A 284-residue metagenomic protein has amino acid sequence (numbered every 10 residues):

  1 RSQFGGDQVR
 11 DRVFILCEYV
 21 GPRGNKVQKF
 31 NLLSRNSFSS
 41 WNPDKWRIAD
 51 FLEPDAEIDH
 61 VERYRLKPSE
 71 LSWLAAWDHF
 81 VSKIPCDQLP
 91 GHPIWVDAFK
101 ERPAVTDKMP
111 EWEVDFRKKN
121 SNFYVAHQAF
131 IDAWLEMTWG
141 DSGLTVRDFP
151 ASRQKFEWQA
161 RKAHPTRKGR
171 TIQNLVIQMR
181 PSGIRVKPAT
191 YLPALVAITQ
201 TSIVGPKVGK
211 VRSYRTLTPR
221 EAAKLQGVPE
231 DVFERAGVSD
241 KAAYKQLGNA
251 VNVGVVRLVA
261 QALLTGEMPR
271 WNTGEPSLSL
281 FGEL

Functional and structural regions predicted by a protein language model:
R1-I184: Class I S-adenosyl-L-methionine
Q3, G183, S213, A243-L247 (+1 more regions): Conserved aromatic-histidine-acidic binding/catalytic patches
F4-G5, V20-P22, T199-I203, N249-N252: Short, solvent-exposed loop/turn segments at secondary-structure junctions
Q8-D11, A222-V228: Class I S-adenosyl-L-methionine
I15-Y19, L195, G248, V256: Conserved proline-anchored active-site loop of SAM-dependent methyltransferases that bridges a beta-strand
D132, I198-S202, V228-R235, A250 (+2 more regions): Hydrophobic alpha-helical segments
S142-K224, D231-G237: Polybasic, glycine- and aromatic-enriched phosphate-binding surface used to engage nucleic acids
S239-L284: Generic C-terminus detector
